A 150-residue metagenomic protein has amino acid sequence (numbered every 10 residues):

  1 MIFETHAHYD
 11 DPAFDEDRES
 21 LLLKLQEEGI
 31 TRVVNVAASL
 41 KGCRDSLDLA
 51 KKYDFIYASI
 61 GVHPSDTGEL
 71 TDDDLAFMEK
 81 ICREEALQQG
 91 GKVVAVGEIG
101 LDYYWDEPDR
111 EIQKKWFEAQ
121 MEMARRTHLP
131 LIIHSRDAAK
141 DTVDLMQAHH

Functional and structural regions predicted by a protein language model:
M1-H150: Mid-domain alpha/beta scaffold segments of enzyme catalytic cores
